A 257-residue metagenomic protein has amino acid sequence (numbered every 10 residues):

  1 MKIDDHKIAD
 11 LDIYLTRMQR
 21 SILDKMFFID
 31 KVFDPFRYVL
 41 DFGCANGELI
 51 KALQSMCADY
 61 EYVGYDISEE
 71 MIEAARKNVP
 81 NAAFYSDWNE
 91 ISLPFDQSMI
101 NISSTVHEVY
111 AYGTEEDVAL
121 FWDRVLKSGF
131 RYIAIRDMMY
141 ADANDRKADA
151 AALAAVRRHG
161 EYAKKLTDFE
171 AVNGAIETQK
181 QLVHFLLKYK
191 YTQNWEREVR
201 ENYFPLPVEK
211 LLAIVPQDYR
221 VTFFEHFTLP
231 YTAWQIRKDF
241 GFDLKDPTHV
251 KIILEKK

Functional and structural regions predicted by a protein language model:
M1-Y60, Y65-S92, S128-K257: Class I (Rossmann-like) S-adenosyl-L-methionine-dependent methyltransferase catalytic domain, capturing the SAM-binding
N101: A conserved beta-strand element that flanks and buttresses the S-adenosyl-L-methionine
S104-V109, D137: Short catalytic micro-motifs in class I SAM-dependent methyltransferases
V109-V125: A short, conserved alpha-helix within the catalytic core of class I
